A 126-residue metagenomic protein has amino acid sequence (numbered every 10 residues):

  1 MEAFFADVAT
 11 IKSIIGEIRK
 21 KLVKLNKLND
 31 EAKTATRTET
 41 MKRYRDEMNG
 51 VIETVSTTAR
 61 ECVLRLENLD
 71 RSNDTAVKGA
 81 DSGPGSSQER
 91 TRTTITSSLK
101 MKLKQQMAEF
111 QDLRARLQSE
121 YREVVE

Functional and structural regions predicted by a protein language model:
M1-K12, G16, N26-E126: Regulatory linker/N-terminal fringe of the SNARE motif in t-SNAREs
